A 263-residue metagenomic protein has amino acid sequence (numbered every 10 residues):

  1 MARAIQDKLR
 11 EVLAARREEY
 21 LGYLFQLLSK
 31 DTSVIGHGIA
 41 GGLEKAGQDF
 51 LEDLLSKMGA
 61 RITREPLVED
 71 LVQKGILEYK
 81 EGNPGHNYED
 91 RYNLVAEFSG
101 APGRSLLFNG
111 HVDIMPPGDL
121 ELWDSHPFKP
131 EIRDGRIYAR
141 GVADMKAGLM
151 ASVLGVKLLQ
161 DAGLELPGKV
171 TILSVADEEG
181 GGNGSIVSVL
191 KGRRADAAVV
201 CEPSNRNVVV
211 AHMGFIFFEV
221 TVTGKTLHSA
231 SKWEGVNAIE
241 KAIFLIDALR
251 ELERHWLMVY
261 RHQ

Functional and structural regions predicted by a protein language model:
A2-I137: Acidic/His- and Gly-rich active-site-bordering loop/insert found across diverse amide/peptide-bond hydrolases
F25, E52, M150-K157, I186-V189 (+1 more regions): Predominant activation on well-ordered alpha-helical scaffold segments within soluble catalytic domains
S29, S56, A60, D161-L164 (+3 more regions): Generic secondary-structure signature for well-ordered alpha-helical cores
R133-D134, G155-T171, L249-Y260: Phosphate-handling active-site elements
G135-M150, E165, V175, W233-E240: Short, conserved micro-motifs enriched in small and acidic residues
M145-F217: Acidic/histidine-rich catalytic neighborhood of metal-dependent amide-processing enzymes
E219-K225: The feature captures the short pre-catalytic strand/loop hairpin that immediately precedes and shapes the active-site
S229-Q263: Acidic-enriched catalytic cores of C-N bond-cleaving enzymes acting on peptides and small amides
